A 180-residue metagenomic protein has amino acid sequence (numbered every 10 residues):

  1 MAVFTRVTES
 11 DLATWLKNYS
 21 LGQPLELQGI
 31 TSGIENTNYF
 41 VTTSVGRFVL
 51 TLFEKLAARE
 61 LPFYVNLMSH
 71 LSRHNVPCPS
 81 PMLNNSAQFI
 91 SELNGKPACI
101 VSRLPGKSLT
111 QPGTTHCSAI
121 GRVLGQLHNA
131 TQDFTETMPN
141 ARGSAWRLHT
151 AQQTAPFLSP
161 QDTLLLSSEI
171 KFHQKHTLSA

Functional and structural regions predicted by a protein language model:
M1-E26: Juxta-kinase regulatory segment immediately upstream of eukaryotic protein kinase catalytic domains
Q23-Q28, C78-P81: A short coil-to-beta-strand element that immediately follows conserved catalytic motifs
L25-Q28, N36-Y39, M68: Short secondary-structure capping/turn segments at boundaries of alpha-helices and beta-strands
T31, N36-T43, V49-L50, P81 (+1 more regions): Active-site acidic catalytic loop and adjacent metal/ATP-binding pocket of ATP-dependent phosphoryl transfer enzymes
S32, A87-Q88, G143-S144: Short secondary-structure capping/turn micro-motifs that flank functional sites
T43-E136: ATP-binding pocket architecture of kinase catalytic cores
L67, V123, E169-H176: A ubiquitous structural signal for well-ordered alpha-helices
Q111-S167: A cross-family kinase active-site recognition segment
